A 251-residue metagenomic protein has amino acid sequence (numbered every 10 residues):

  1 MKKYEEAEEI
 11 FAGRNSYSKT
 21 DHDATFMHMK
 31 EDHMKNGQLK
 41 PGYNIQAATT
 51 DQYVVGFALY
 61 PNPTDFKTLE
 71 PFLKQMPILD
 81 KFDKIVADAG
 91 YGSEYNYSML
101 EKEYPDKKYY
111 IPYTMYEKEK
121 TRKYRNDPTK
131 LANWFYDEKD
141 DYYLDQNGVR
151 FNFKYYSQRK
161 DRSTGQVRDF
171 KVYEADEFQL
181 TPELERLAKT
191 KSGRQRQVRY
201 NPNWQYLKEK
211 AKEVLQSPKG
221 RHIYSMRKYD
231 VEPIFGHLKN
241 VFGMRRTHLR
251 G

Functional and structural regions predicted by a protein language model:
M1-G251: Anion-binding and metal-coordination hotspots
